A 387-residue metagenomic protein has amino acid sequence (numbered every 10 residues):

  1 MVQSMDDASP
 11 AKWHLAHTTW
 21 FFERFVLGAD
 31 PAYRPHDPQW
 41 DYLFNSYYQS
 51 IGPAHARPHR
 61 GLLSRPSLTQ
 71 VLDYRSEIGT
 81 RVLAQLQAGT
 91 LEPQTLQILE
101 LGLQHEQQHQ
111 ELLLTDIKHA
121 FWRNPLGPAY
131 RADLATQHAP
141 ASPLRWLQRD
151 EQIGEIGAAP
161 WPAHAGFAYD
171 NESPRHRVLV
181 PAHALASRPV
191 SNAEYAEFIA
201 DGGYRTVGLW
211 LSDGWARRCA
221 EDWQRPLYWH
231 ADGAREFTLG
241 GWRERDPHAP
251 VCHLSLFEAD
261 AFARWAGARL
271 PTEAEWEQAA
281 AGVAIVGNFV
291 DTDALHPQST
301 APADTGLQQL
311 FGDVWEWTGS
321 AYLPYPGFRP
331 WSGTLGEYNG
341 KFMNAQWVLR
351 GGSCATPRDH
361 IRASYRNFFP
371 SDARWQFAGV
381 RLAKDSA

Functional and structural regions predicted by a protein language model:
M1-S9, W13-F21, F25-R81, L96-E111 (+9 more regions): Disulfide-stabilized, aromatic/cysteine-rich ligand-recognition loop
V82, L86: Alpha-helical, largely C-terminal catalytic domains that coordinate divalent metal ions via clustered Asp/Glu/His
G89-Q97: A conserved hydrophobic secondary-structure block that centers on an alpha-helix together with its immediately flanking
G102, E106-Q108, L112, D116 (+4 more regions): Functional-site microenvironments in short loops/helix caps that host divalent-cation chemistry
